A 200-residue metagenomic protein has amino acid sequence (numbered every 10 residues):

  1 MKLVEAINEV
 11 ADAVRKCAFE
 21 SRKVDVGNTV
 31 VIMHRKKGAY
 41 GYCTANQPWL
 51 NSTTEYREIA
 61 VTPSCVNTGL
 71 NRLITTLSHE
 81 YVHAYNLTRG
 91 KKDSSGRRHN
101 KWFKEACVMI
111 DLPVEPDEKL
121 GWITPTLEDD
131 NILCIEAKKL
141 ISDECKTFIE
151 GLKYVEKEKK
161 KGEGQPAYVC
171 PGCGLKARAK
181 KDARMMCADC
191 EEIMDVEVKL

Functional and structural regions predicted by a protein language model:
K2-N67, K91-L200: Metalloprotease/metallohydrolase-associated module, dominated by Zn2+-dependent proteases
T75-T88: Active-site recognition of the HExxH zinc-binding catalytic motif
